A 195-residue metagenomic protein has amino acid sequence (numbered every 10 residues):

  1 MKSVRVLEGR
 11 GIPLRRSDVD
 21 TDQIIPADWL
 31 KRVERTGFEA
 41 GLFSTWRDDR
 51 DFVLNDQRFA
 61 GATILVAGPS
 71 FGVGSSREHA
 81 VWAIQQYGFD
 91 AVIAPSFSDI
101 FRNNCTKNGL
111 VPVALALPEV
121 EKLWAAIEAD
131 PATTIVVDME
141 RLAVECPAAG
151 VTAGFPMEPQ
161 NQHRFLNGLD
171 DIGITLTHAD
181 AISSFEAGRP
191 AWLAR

Functional and structural regions predicted by a protein language model:
M1-R195: Cytosolic catalytic domains that perform sulfur/thiol-centered chemistry
